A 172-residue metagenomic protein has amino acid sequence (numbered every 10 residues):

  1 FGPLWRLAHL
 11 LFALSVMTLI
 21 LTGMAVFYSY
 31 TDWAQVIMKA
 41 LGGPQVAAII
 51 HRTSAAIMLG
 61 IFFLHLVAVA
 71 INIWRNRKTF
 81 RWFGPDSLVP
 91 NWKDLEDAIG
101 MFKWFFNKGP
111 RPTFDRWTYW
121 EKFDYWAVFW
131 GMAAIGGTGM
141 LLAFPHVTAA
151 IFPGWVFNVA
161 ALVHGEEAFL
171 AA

Functional and structural regions predicted by a protein language model:
F1-A172: Membrane-embedded alpha-helical bundles that constitute the cytochrome b-like, heme-associated redox core of multi-pass
